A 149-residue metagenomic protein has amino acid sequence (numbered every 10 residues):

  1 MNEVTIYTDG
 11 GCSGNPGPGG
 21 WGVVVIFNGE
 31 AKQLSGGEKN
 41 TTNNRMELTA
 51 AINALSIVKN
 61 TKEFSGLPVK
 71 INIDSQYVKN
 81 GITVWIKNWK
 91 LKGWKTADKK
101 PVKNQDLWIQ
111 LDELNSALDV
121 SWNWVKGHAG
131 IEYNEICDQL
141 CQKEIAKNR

Functional and structural regions predicted by a protein language model:
M1-R45, S56-K59, L67, Q139-R149: RNase H-like nuclease fold core
G11-N15, I52-I136, L140, E144-I145: RNase H catalytic domain
E47, A51: Short, conserved alpha-helix that lines the donor NDP-sugar binding/gating region of sugar-transfer enzymes
